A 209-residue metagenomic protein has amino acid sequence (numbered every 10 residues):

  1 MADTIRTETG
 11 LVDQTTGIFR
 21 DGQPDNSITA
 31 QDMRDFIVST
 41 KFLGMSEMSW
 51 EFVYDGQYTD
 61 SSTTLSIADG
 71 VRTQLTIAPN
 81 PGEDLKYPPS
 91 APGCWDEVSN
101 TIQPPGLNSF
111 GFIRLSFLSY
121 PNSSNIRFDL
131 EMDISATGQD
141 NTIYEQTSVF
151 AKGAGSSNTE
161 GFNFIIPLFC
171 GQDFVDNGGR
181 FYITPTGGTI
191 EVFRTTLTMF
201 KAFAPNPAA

Functional and structural regions predicted by a protein language model:
M1-L43: Extracellular "spike/adhesin" assembly and maturation modules and analogous cytosolic coiled-coil scaffolds
Q31-R34, V38-A209: Extracellular jelly-roll beta-sandwich "head" domains, especially the C-terminal globular C1q domain
